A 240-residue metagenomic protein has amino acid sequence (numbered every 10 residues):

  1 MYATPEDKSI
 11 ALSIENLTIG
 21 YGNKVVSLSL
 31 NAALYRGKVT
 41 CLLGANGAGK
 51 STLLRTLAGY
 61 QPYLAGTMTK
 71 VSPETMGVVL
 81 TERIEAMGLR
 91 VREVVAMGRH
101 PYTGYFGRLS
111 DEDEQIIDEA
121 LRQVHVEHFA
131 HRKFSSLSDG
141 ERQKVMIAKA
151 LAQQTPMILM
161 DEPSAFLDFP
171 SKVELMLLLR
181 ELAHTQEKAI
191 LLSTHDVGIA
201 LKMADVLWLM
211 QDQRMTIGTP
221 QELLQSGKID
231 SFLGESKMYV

Functional and structural regions predicted by a protein language model:
L43-A45: The feature captures the beta-strand-to-loop junction immediately N-terminal to the Walker
A58: Helix-to-loop junction immediately C-terminal to a conserved catalytic motif
A96, D111-F129: Conserved ABC ATPase "signature" region
K133-L137: Conserved ABC ATPase signature
I158-D161: Catalytic Walker B motif of ABC-type/P-loop ATPase nucleotide-binding domains
T194-H195: H-loop/switch region of ABC-family ATPase nucleotide-binding domains
V206-T219: H-loop (His-switch) and adjacent beta-strand-loop-beta switch element of ABC-type ATPase nucleotide-binding domains
